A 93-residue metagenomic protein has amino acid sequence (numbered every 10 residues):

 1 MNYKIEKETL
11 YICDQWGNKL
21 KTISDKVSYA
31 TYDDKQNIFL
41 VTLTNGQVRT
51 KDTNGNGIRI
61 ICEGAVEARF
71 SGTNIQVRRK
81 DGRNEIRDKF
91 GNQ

Functional and structural regions predicted by a protein language model:
M1-I5, Q36-L43, E67-R79: Short beta-strand elements that form the blades of beta-propeller/WD-repeat-like and other beta-sheet-rich scaffold
K7, Q15, D33-Q36: Generic alpha-helical secondary structure signal
T9-S24, Q47-C62, E85-Q93: Surface-exposed loop/turn elements that mediate protein-protein interactions on large endomembrane-trafficking
D25, D34, I61, F70: Residue-level detector of functional hotspots within protein domains
K26-Y29, A65-V66: Structured surface patches comprising rigid loops and adjacent beta-strands/short helices at the edges of well-ordered
S28-R49: Generic amphipathic, hydrophobic interface segment in small proteins and small subunits
S71-Q93: Terminal low-complexity interaction tails
